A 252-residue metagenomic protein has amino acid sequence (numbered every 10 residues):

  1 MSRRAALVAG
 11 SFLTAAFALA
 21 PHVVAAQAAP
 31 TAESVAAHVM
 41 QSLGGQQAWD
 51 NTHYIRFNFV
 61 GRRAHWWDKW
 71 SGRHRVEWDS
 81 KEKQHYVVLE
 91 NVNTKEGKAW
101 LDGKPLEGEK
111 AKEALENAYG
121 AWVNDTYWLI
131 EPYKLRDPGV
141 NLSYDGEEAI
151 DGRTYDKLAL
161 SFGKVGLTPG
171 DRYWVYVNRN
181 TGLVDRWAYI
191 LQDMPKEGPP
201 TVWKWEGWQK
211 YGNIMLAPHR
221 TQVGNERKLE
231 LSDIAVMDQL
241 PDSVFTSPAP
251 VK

Functional and structural regions predicted by a protein language model:
M1-V8: N-terminal export leaders
A9-P21: Bacterial N-terminal signal peptides
Q27-S34, Q41, E96-D171, M194-E197 (+1 more regions): Flexible, processing/modification-adjacent segments and terminal tails in exported/periplasmic/extracellular proteins
S34-L106, G139-Y144: N-terminal mature ectodomain segment of secretory-pathway/periplasmic proteins
W49, W66-W67, W128, Y173 (+2 more regions): Tryptophan-centric aromatic hotspots in well-structured domains and transmembrane helices
W66-W70, Y86-N93, L106-A118, W203-K204 (+1 more regions): Short amphipathic beta-strand/extended segments with alternating polar/hydrophobic composition
D68-K69, N91, E147, N178 (+1 more regions): Short beta-strand micro-motifs enriched in acidic
D151-P248: Gly/Pro-enriched, hydrophobic low-complexity segments that function as extracytoplasmic propeptides/linkers
